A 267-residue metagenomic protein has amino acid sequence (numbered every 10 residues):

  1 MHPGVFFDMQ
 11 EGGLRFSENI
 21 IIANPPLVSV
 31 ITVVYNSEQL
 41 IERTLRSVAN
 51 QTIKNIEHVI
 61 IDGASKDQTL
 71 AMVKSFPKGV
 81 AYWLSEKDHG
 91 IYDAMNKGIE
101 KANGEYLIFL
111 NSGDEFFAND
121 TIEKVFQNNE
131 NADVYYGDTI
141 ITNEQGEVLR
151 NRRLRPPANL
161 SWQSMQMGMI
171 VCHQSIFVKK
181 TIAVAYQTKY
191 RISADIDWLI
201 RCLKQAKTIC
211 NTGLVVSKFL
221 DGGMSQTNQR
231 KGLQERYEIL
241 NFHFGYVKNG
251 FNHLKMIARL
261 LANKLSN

Functional and structural regions predicted by a protein language model:
M1-A49: N-proximal low-complexity "stem/linker" segments adjacent to membrane-targeting elements
P26-S29, E57, D197: Cell-envelope/extracellular polymer assembly enzymes that use nucleotide-activated donors
N55-A64, L84-K87: Short beta-strand/loop segment that forms part of the nucleotide-sugar
D62-A71, N111: A conserved acidic beta->alpha catalytic loop
S85-A102, D120: Glycine-rich, basic loop-to-helix element that forms the pyrophosphate-binding segment of sugar-nucleotide handling
L107: Short aromatic/hydrophobic "clamp" motif used to bind/position activated sugar donors
E115, N119-L149: Conserved donor NDP-sugar-binding/catalytic core segment of glycosyltransferases
N151-E235, I239: Conserved nucleotide-sugar donor-binding catalytic segment
